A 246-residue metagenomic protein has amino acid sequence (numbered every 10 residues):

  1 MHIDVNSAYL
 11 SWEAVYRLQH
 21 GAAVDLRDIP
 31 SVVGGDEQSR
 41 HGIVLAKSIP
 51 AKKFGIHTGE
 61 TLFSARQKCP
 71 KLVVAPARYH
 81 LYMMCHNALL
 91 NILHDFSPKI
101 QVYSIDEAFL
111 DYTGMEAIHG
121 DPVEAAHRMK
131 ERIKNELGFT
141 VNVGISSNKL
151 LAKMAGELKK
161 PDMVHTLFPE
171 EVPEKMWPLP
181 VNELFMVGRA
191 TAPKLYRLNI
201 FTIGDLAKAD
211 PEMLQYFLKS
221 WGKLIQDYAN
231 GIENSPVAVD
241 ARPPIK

Functional and structural regions predicted by a protein language model:
M1-I105, F109, A229: Residues that scaffold, gate, or flank divalent-cation-dependent active/transport sites
W12-V15, I43-A46, L151-K159, R197 (+1 more regions): Short acidic, glycine/serine/threonine-rich loops at helix termini
A88, I92-F96, R128-L137, K194 (+2 more regions): Generic non-transmembrane alpha-helical segments
D106, I118, T140: Active-site pocket-lining segments that scaffold enzyme catalytic pockets across diverse folds
L110-K130, N199: Catalytic palm subdomain of template-directed nucleic-acid polymerases, centered on the conserved carboxylate motif
D121-N182: Long, highly charged, low-complexity intrinsically disordered interaction regions that mediate electrostatic DNA/RNA
E183, T191-K246: DNA-contacting surface of Y-family translesion DNA polymerases
